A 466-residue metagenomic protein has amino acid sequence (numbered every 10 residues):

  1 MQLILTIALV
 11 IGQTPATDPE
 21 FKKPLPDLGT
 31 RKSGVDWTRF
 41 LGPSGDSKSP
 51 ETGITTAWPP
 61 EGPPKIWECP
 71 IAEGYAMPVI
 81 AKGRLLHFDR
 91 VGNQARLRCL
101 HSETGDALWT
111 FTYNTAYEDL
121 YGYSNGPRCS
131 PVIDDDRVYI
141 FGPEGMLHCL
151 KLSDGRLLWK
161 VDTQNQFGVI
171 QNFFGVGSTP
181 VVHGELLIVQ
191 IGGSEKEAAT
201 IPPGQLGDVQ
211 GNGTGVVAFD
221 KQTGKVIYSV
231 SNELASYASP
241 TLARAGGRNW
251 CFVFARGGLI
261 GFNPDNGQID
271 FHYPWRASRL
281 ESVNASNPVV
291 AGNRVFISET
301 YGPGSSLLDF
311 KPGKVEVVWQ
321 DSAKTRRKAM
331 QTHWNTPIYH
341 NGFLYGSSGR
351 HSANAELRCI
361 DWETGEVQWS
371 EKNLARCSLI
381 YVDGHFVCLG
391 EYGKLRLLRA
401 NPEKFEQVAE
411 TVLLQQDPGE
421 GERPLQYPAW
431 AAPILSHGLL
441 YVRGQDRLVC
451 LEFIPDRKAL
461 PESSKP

Functional and structural regions predicted by a protein language model:
M1-I7: Sec-dependent signal peptide recognition, specifically the positively charged N-region followed immediately by
Q13-P466: Noncatalytic, solvent-exposed loop/strand surfaces of beta-propeller-type extracellular/periplasmic domains
